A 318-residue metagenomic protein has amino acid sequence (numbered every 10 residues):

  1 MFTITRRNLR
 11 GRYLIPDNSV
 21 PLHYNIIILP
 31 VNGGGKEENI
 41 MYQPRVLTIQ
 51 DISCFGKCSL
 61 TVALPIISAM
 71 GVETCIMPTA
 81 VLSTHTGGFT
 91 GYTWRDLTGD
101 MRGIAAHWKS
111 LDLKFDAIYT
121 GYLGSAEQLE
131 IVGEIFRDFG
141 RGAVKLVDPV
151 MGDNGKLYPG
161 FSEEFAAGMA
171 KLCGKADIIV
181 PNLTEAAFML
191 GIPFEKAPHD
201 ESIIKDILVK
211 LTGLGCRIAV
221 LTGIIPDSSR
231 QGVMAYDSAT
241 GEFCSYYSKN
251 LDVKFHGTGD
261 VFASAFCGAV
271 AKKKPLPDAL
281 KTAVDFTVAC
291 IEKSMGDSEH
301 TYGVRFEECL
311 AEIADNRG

Functional and structural regions predicted by a protein language model:
E38-V147, M151-P159, A311-D315: Conserved N-terminal subdomain of the carbohydrate kinase-like
C54-F55, F243-H256: Short pre-catalytic strand/loop immediately N-terminal to key active-site residues, enriched for Gly-Thr
P159-F243: Conserved phosphate/ATP/ADP-binding segment of small-molecule kinases
F188, V253-L276: Short, small-residue alpha-helix embedded
E242-F243, A269-A283: Phosphate-handling active-site elements
P277-G318: Charged C-terminal helix
